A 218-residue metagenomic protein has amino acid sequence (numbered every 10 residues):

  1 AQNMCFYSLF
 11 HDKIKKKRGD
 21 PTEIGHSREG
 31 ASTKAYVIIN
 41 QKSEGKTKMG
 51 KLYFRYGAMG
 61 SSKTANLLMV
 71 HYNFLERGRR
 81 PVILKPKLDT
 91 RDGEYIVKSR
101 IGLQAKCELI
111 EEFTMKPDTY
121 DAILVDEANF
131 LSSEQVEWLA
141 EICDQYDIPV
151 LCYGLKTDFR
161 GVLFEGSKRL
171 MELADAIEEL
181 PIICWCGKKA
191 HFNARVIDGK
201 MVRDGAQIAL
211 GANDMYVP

Functional and structural regions predicted by a protein language model:
N3-F6, I14-K17, I24, K42-K46: Polybasic, lysine-rich low-complexity intrinsically disordered segments
F6-F10, Y36: Aromatic (phenylalanine/tyrosine) cluster motif
G30-K48: Short, Lys/Arg-enriched N-terminal segments with co-localized hydrophobic residues within the first ~10-30 amino acids
K48-T114, D158-R169, I182, A209-P218: Conserved P-loop
L67, D126, A174: A residue-level signal for conserved active-site and pocket-lining positions in enzyme catalytic cores
D89, N129-P218: Replace "adjacent to P-loop NTPase cores in ATP/GTP-dependent enzymes" with "adjacent to NTP-binding cores
Y120-L131: Conserved P-loop NTPase "ATPase switch" module shared by AAA+ and STAND
